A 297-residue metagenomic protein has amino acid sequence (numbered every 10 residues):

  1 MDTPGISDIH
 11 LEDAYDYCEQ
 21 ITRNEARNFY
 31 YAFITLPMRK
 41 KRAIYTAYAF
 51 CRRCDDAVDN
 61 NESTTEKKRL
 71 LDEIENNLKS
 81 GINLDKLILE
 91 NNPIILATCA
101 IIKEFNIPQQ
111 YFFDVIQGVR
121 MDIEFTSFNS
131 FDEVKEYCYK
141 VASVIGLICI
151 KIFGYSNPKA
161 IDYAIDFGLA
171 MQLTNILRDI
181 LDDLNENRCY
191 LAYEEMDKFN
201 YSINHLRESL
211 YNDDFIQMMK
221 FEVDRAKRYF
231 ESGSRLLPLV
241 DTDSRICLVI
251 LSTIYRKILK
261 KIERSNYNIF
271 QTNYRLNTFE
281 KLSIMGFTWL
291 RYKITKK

Functional and structural regions predicted by a protein language model:
M1-Q172, L177, L181-K297: Catalytic cores of Mg2+-dependent Asp-rich isoprenoid enzymes
